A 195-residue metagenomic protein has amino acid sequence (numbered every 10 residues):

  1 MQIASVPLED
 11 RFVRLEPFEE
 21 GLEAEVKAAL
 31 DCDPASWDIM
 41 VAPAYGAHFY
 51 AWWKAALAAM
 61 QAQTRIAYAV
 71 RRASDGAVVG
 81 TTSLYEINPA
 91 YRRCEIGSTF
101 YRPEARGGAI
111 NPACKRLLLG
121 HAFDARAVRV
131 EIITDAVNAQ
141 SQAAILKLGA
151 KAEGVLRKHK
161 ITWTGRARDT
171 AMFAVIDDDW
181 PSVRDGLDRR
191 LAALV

Functional and structural regions predicted by a protein language model:
M1-G108, H121, V130, T164-V195: GNAT-family acyltransferases
G107-H121, A143: Conserved acetyl-CoA-binding loop-helix of GNAT-fold acetyltransferases
D124-T134: Conserved GNAT acetyl-CoA-binding A-motif
I132-Q142: Conserved beta-strand-loop-alpha-helix junction that forms the acyl-donor binding cleft
I133, K151-R166: Conserved catalytic-core motifs of GNAT/GCN5-like acyltransferases
V137-N138, H159-K160, D179-W180: Short Gly/Pro-enriched loop/turn and capping motifs at secondary-structure junctions
